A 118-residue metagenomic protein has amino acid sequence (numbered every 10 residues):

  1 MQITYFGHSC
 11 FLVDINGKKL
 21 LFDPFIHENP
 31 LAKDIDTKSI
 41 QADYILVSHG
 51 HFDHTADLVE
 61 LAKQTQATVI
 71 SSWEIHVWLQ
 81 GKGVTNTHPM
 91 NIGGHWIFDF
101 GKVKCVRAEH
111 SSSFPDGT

Functional and structural regions predicted by a protein language model:
M1, D14-L20, H95-V103: Beta-strand-turn-beta hairpins that frame and shape the catalytic cleft of phosphate-ester-processing enzymes
M1-Q2, K63-T68: Short active-site oxyanion
Q2-Y5, F25-K33, T85-T87: Short gly/ser/thr-rich secondary-structure transition/capping motifs
T4-G7, T118: A short catalytic or substrate-binding loop motif that flags glycine-/basic-rich loops and adjacent residues that bind
H8-C10, G93: Short hydrophobic/aromatic beta-strand or adjacent loop that forms the aromatic wall/cage of a ligand/substrate-binding
L12-H51, A56-K63, S112-T118: Pre-active-site segment of Zn-dependent metallo-hydrolases
L46, T68-I70: A short beta-strand/loop micro-motif in the catalytic core of glycosyltransferases that engages the nucleotide-sugar
W73-T118: Metallo-beta-lactamase
